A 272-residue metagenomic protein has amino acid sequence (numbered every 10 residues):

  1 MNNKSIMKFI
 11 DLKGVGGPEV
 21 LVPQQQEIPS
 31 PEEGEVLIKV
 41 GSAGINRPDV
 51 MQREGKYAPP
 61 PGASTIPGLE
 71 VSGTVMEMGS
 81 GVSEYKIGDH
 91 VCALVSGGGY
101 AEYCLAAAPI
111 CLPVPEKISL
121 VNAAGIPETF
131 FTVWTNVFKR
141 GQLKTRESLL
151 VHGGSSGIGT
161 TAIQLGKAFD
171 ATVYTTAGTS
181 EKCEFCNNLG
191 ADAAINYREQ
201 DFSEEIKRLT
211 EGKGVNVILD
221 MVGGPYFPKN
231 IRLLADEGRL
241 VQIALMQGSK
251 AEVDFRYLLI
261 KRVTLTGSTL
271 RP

Functional and structural regions predicted by a protein language model:
E27-G44, K56-G98: Glycine-rich beta-strand-centered segment in the early N-terminal region that forms part of a ligand/cofactor-binding
K86, E116-S119, Q142-S148, G212-K213: Short helix-loop-beta connector
H90, S148, T172, G238-R239 (+1 more regions): Short glycine-centered segments of the SAM/dcSAM-binding site in methyltransferase folds
V95-A108: A structural motif shared across PLP-dependent enzymes of the aminotransferase-like
G99-E102, A177-F185, K250-F255: Short, glycine/polar-rich helix-capping loops at beta-to-alpha or helix-loop-helix junctions that flank or form
A124-Q200: Mid-domain Rossmann-like dinucleotide-binding core that forms the NAD(H)/NADP(H) cofactor-binding site
F202-G212: Short amphipathic alpha-helix with an adjacent loop that forms part of the alpha/beta core around
V222-P272: Glycine-rich phosphate-binding loop and adjacent beta-alpha segment of Rossmann(oid) nucleotide-cofactor-binding
